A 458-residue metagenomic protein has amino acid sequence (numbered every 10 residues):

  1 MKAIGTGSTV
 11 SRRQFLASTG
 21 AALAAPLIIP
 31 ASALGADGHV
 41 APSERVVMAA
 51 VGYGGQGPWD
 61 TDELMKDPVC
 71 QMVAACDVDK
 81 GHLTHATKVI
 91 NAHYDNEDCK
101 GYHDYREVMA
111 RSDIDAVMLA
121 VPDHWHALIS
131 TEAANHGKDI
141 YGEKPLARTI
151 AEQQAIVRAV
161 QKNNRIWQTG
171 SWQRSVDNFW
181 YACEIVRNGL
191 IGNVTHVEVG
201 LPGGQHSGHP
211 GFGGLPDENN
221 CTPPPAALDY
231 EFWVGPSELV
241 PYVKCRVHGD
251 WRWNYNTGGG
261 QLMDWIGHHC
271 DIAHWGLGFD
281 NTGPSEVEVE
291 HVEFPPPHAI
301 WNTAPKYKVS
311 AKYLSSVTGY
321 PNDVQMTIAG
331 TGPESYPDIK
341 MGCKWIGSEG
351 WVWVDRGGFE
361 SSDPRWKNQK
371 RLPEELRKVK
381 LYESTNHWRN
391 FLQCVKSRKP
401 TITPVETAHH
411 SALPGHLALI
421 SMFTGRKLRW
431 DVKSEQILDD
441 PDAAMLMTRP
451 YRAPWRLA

Functional and structural regions predicted by a protein language model:
K2-D139, A151-I166: N-terminal glycine-/serine-/threonine-rich beta1-alpha1-beta2 phosphate-ribose binding loop of Rossmann-like
A3-I4, A17-A41, W301-N302, Q393-A458: C-terminal helix-rich "cap/oligomerization" subdomain common to oxidoreductases
G52, L190-G208, P225, D229-V243 (+2 more regions): NAD(P)-dependent dehydrogenases' Rossmann-like dinucleotide-binding region
Q71-M72, N368-R377, C394-T407: Glycine- and charged-residue-rich phosphate/anionic-cofactor binding loop of Rossmann-like
D79-H82, Y102, A120-H126, L146-R148 (+5 more regions): Short, solvent-exposed turn/loop segments enriched in Gly/Ser/Thr/Pro and often Arg
D139, A147-A227: A contiguous active-site-proximal alpha/beta segment in oxidoreductase catalytic domains
P223, E231-Y320: Rossmann-like dinucleotide-binding domain that binds NAD(P)(H)
A299, A304, K312-T385: NAD(P)-dinucleotide binding in Rossmann-like oxidoreductases
